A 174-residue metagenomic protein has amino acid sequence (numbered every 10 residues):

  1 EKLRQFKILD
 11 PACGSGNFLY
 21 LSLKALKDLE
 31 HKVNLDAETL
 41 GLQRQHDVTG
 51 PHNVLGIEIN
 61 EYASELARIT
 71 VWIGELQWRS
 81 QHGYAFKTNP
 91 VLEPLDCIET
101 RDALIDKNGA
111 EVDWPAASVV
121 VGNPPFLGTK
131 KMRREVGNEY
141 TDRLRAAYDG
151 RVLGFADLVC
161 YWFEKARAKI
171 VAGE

Functional and structural regions predicted by a protein language model:
E1-E174: SAM-dependent methyltransferase catalytic region
